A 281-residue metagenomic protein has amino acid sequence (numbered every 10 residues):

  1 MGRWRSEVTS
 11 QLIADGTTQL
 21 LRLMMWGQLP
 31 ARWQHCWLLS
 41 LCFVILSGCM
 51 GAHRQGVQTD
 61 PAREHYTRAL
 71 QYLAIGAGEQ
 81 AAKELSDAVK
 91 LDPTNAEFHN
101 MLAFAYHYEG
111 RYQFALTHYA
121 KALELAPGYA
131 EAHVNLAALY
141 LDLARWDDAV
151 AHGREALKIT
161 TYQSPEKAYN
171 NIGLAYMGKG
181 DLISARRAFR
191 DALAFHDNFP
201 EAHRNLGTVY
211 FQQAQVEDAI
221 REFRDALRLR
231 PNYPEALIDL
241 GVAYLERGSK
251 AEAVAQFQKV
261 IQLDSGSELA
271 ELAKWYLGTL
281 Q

Functional and structural regions predicted by a protein language model:
G48-E64: Bacterial Sec signal peptide processing site at the extreme N-terminus
G76-K83, G110-K121, L143-E155, K179-D191 (+2 more regions): Structural signature of tandem alpha-helical TPR/SEL1-like repeats, specifically the intra-repeat loop/turn
L91, L125, I159-T161, F195 (+2 more regions): Structural marker of alpha-solenoid helical repeat scaffolds
M101, N135, N171, N205 (+2 more regions): Canonical tetratricopeptide repeat
E246-Q281: Terminal, low-structured helical/coil segments at or just beyond the last alpha-helical repeat
